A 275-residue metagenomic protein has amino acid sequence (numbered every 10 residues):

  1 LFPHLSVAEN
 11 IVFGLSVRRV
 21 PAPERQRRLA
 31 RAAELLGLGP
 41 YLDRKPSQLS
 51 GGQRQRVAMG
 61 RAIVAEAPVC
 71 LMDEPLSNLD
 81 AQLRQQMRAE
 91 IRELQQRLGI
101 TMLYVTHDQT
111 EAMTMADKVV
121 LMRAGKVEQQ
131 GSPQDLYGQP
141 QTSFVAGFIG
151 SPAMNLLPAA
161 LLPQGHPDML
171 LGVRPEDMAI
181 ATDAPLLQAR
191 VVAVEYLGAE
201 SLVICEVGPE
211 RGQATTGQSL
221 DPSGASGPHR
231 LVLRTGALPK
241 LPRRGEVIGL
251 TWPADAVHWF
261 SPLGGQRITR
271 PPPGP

Functional and structural regions predicted by a protein language model:
L1-T142: ABC ATPase nucleotide-binding domains
F2, G14, L42-D43, R84 (+6 more regions): Generic, ordered loop/turn and secondary-structure boundary motif
L36, L156, L186: Short coil/loop residues immediately preceding or within conserved phosphate-binding loops of NTP-utilizing enzyme
T110, Q134, S143, N155 (+2 more regions): Glycine-centered loop/turn positions within well-structured domains that cap or flank conserved ligand/cofactor-binding
G138-L162, G172: C-terminal boundary and immediately downstream tail of ABC-type ATPase nucleotide-binding domains
P152, P163-P275: Non-catalytic connector elements of ABC transporters
